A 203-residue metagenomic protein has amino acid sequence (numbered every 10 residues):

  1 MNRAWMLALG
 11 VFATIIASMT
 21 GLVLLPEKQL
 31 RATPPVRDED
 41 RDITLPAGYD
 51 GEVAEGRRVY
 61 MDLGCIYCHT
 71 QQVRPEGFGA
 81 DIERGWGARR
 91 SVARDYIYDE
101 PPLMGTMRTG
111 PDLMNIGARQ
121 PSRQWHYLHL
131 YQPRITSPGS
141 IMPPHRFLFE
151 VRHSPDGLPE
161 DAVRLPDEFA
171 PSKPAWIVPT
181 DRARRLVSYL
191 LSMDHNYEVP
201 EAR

Functional and structural regions predicted by a protein language model:
M1-Y49, S188-R203: Post-cleavage N-terminal segment of exported redox proteins
G10-M19, D81-A183, Y197: Electron-transfer interface patches adjacent to heme c in soluble/periplasmic c-type cytochromes and di-/multiheme
T20-E27, T70-Q72, G77-I82, I141-M142 (+1 more regions): Short, solvent-exposed loop/turn and secondary-structure capping segments
P26, G56, P155, A183-S188 (+1 more regions): Small-side-chain structural scaffolding
K28-Q29, L63-Y67, Q72, E76 (+2 more regions): A generic secondary-structure signal for well-formed alpha-helical elements
T33-M61, V73-A80, W86, T109-P111 (+1 more regions): Electrostatic cytochrome c docking/interface patches
D50-I66, A170-D181, N196-R203: Sequence context surrounding c-type heme c attachment/ligation sites in exported
G56, D62-Q71, H126, L186 (+1 more regions): The canonical Cys-X-X-Cys-His
